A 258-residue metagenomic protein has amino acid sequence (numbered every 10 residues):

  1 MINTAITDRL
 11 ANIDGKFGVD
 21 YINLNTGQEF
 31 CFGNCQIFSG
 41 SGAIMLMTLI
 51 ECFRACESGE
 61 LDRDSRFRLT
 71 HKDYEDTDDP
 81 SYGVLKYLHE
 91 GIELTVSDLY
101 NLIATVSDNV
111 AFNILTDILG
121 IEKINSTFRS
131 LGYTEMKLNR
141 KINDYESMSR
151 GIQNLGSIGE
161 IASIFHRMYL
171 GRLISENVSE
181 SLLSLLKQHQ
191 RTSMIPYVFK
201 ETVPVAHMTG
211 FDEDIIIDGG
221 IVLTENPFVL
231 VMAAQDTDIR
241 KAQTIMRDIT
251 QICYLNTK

Functional and structural regions predicted by a protein language model:
M1-I13, E29, I118, A162-S193 (+1 more regions): Structured C-terminal helix/loop/strand segments within mature extracytoplasmic catalytic/sensor domains
I13-K16, I114-F165: Mid-domain, small-residue-enriched loop/turn segments at the edges of structured enzyme/sensor domains
G15-I37: Short, conserved catalytic-motif segment at the N-terminal edge
G27, S39-F67, L230: Active-site SXXK
C31-F38, V96, Y100, R150-G151: A short glycine/serine-rich beta->alpha loop
M45-A55, L99-I118, I161-F165, L230: Alpha-helical scaffold elements that line and support the substrate/ligand-binding pocket of soluble hydrolases
S58-L85: Short, glycine/proline-biased beta-turn/loop segments that scaffold the active-site neighborhood
E75-N113: Conserved catalytic neighborhood of penicillin-recognizing serine enzymes
